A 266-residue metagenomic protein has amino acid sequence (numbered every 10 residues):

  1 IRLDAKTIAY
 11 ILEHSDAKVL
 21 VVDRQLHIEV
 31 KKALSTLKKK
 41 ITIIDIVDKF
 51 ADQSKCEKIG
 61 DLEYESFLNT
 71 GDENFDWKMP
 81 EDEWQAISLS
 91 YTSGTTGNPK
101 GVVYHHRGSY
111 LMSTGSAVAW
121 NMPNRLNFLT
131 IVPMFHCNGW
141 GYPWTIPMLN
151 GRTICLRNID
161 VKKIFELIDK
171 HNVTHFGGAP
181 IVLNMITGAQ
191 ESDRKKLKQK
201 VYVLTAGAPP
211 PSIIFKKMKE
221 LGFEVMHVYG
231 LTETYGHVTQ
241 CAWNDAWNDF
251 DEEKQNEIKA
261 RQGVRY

Functional and structural regions predicted by a protein language model:
I1-N69: Structural core segment of the AMP-binding/adenylate-forming
I1-Y10, R24-V30, I131, G151-H171 (+1 more regions): ATP-dependent adenylate-forming carboxylate-activation enzymes
L20, A86, T92-T95, F128 (+7 more regions): Conserved S/T- and glycine-rich ATP-binding loop of Class I adenylate-forming
I44-D45, C56, G60-L62, L68-Y91 (+2 more regions): Conserved pre-ATP/AMP-binding loop-to-beta segment of ANL
K78-E81, A260-Y266: Short Gly/Pro-enriched turn/cap motifs at secondary-structure boundaries
I87-L111: Conserved AMP-binding A3 loop
Y110-N127, F135-H175, A189: Conserved AMP-binding/adenylation subdomain of ANL enzymes
M148, V173-G178, T187-A260: Gly/Ser/Thr-rich phosphate-binding loop
